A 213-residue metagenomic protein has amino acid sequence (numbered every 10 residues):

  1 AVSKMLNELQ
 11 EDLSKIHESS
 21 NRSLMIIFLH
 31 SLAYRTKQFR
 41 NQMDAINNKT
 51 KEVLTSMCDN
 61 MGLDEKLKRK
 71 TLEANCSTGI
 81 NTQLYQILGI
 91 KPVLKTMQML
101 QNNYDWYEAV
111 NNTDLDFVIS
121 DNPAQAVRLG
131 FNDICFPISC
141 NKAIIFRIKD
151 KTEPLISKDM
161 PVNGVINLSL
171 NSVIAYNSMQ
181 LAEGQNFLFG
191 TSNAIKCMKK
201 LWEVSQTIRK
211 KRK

Functional and structural regions predicted by a protein language model:
A1-K213: Alpha-helical structural context detector biased toward long hydrophobic helices
